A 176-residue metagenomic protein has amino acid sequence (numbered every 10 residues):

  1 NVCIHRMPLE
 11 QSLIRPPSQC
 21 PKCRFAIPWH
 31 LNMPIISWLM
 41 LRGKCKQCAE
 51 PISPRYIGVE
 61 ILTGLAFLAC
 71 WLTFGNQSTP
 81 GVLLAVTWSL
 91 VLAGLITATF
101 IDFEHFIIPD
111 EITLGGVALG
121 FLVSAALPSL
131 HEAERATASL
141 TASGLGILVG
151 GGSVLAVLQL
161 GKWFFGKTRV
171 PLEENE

Functional and structural regions predicted by a protein language model:
N1-E176: A membrane-topology feature that recognizes alpha-helical transmembrane segments and their immediate juxtamembrane
